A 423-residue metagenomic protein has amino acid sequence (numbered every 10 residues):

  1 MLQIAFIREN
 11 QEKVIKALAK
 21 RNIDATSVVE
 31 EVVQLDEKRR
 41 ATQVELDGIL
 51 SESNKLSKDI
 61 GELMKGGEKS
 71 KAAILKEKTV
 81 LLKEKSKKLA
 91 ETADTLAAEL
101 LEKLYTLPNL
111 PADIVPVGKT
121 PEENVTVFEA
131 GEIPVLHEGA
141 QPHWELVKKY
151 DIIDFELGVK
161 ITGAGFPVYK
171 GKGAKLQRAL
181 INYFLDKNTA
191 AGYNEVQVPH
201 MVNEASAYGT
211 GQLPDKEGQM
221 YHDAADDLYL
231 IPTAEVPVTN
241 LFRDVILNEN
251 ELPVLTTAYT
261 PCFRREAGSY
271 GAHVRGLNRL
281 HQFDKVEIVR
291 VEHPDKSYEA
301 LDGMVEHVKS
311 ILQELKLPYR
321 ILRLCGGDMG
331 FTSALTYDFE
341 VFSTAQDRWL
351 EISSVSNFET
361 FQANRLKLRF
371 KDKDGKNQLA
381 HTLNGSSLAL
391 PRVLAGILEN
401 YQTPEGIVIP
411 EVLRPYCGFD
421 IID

Functional and structural regions predicted by a protein language model:
M1-P134, I152, E156: N-terminal alpha-helical targeting/anchoring segments
T26, E129-D423: TRNA-recognition modules of translation machinery and tRNA-sensing kinases, especially anticodon-binding
